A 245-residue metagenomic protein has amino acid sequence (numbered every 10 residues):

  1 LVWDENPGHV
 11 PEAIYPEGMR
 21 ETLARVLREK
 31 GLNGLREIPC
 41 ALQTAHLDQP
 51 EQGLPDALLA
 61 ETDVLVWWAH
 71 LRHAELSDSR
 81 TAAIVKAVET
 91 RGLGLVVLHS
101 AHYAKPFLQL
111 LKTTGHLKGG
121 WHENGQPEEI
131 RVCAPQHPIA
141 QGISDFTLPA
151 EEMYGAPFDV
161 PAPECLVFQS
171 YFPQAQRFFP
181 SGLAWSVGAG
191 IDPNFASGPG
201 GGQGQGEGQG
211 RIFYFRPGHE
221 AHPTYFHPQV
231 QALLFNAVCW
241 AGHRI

Functional and structural regions predicted by a protein language model:
L1-T62, G200-G202: Aromatic-Pro/Gly-enriched surface loop or interdomain linker that acts as a lid/target-recognition segment
V2, Q52, D78, P180-V187: Extended, composition-driven regions rather than compact fold-specific motifs
E5, A69-L71, G218: Cell-envelope and extracellular/periplasmic
H9-P11, Q52-G53, A74-E75, V97 (+3 more regions): Short catalytic/ligand-binding loop motif for oxyanion handling, primarily in non-cytosolic enzymes, centered on
I38, A60-E61, L117-Q209: Catalytic beta-strand/loop cores that center a nucleophilic Ser/Cys/Thr and support acyl-enzyme chemistry
Q43-A45, V66, V96, L166-V167 (+1 more regions): Hydrophobic/aromatic beta-strand patches that form the interior of the parallel beta-sheet core in alpha/beta enzyme
L58-P106, G201, Q209: Short alpha-beta junction capping motif
G190-I245: Extracellular ligand-binding/catalytic regions of CAZymes and related secreted enzymes and adhesion modules
